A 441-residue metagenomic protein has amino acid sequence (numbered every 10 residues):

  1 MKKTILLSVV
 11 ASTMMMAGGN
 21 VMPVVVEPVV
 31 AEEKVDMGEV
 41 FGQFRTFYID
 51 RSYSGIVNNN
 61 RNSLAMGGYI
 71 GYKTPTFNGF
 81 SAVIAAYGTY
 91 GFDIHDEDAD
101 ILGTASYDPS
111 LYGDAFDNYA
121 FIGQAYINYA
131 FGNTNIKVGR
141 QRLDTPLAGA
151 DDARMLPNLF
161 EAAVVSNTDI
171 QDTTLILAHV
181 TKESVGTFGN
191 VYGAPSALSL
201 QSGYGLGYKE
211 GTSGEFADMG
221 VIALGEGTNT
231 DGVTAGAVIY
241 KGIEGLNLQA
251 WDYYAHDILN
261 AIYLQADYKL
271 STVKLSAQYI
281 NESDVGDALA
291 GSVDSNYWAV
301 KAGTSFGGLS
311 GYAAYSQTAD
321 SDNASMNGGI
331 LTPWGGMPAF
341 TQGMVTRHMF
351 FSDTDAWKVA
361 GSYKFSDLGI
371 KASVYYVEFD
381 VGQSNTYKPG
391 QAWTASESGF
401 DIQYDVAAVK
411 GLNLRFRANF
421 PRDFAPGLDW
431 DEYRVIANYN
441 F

Functional and structural regions predicted by a protein language model:
M1-T4: Positively charged n-region of N-terminal signal peptides that target proteins for export
S8, S12-L143, A163-D169, T173 (+5 more regions): Beta-barrel outer-membrane channel/assembly domains of diderm bacteria
F47-I49, T104-S106, R140-T145, G214-A217 (+3 more regions): Flexible, solvent-exposed coil segments and beta strand-coil junctions, predominantly the extracellular/periplasmic
F47-R61, A65, L147-P157, E282 (+1 more regions): Outer-membrane beta-barrel proteins
S54-N58, S110-G113, A148-D151, V221-L224 (+4 more regions): Extracellular loop and loop/strand-boundary signature of outer-membrane beta-barrel proteins
N60-L64, D114-F121, M155-P157, T228-T230 (+5 more regions): Short sequence motifs at beta-strands and strand-loop junctions characteristic of Gram-negative outer-membrane
G132-I136, R154-L331, Y376, D380-G382 (+4 more regions): Signature for the C-terminal beta-barrel architecture of outer-membrane proteins
S325-F351: Flexible internal linker/loop segments at domain or repeat junctions
